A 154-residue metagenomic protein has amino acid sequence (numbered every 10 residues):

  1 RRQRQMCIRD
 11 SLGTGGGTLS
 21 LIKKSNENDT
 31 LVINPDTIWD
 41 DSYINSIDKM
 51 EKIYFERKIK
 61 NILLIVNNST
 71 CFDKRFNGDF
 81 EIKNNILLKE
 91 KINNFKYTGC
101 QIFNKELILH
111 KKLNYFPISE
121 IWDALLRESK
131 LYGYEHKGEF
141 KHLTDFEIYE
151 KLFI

Functional and structural regions predicted by a protein language model:
R1-I8: Short, small-residue-biased leader/transition segments that mark boundaries at the very start of proteins
Q5, N61, L131-G133: Conserved beta-strand scaffold positions in the cores of enzyme catalytic domains, especially in NTP/NDP-utilizing
R9, N34-P35: Short acidic donor-binding/metal-coordinating loop in glycosyltransferase active sites
D10-G16: A short, glycine-/small-residue-rich helix N-cap motif at loop->alpha-helix starts within glycosyltransferase
G17-S20, I121: Well-ordered alpha-helical segments embedded in enzymatic catalytic cores
L19-D29: Active-site nucleotide-sugar/metal-binding loop of Leloir-type enzymes
T30-L31, I38, S42-F55, N68-F72 (+2 more regions): Catalytic-core segments of class I nucleotidyltransferases/pyrophosphorylases that form NMP-activated intermediates
E56-V66: A short, conserved acidic/glycine-rich loop-to-beta-strand motif that forms the donor nucleotide-sugar/metal
